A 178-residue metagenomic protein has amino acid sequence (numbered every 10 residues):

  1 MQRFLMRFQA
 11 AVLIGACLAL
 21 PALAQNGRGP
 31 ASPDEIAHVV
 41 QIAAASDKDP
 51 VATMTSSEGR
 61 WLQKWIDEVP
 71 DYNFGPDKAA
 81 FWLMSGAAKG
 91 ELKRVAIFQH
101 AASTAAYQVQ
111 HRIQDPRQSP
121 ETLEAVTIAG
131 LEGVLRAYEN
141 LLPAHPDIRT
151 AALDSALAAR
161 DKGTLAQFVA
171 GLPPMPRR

Functional and structural regions predicted by a protein language model:
M1-M6: N-terminal secretory signal peptides that target proteins for export/translocation
Q9-P21: Bacterial N-terminal signal peptides
A22-N26: Boundary at the C-terminal end of the N-terminal hydrophobic targeting segment
A31-S32, P50-V51, W65: Membrane-proximal topogenic or attachment-prone low-complexity segments at protein termini
P33-A37, Q41: Short, surface-exposed polybasic-aromatic patches that bind anionic ligands, especially phosphate groups
Q41-K48, P70: Start-of-domain marker
M54-P173: Mature extracellular/secreted ectodomains of secretory-pathway proteins
M175-R178: Short, solvent-exposed mixed-charge patches
